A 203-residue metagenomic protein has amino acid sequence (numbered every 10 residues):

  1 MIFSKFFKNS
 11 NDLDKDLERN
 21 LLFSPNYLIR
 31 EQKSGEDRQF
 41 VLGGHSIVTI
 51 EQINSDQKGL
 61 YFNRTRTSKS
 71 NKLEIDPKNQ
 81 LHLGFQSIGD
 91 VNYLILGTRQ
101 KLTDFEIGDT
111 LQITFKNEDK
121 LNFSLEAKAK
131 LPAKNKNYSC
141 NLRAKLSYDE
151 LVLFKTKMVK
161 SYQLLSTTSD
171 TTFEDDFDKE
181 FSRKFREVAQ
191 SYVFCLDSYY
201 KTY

Functional and structural regions predicted by a protein language model:
M1-Q80: Charge-rich, low-complexity N-terminal segments
K8-L21, Q57, E74, L102-I107 (+4 more regions): Alpha-helical membrane insertion/targeting regions
N9-N11, K15, V48-I50, K58 (+8 more regions): Residues in flexible loops and secondary-structure boundaries
L28, F62-N63, L94, V193 (+1 more regions): Compositionally biased, intrinsically disordered low-complexity regions enriched in proline and serine
H45, I53-S55, I88, R99-K101 (+4 more regions): Generic structural motif
F62-K116: Short, well-structured hydrophobic secondary-structure segments
D119-Y203: Internal interaction segment
